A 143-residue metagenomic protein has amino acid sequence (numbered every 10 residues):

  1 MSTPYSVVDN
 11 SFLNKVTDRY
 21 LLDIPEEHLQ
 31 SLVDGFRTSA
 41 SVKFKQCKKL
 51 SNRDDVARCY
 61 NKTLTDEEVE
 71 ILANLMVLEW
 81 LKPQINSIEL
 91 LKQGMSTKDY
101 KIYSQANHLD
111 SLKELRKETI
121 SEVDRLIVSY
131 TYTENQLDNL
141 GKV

Functional and structural regions predicted by a protein language model:
M1-T63, R125-V143: Conserved short "hinge" loops at termini or chain/domain junctions
V7-S11, H28, L32, S87 (+4 more regions): Exposed alpha-helical structural elements
L21-I24, I71, I85-I88, I102 (+2 more regions): Weak global preference for isoleucine
G35, S39, L75, S111-E118: Charged, amphipathic alpha-helical oligomerization/scaffolding segments
R37-Y100, A106: Divalent metal-cofactor coordination and adjacent catalytic microenvironments
S104-N139: Polybasic, proline/glycine-rich intrinsically disordered low-complexity segments
